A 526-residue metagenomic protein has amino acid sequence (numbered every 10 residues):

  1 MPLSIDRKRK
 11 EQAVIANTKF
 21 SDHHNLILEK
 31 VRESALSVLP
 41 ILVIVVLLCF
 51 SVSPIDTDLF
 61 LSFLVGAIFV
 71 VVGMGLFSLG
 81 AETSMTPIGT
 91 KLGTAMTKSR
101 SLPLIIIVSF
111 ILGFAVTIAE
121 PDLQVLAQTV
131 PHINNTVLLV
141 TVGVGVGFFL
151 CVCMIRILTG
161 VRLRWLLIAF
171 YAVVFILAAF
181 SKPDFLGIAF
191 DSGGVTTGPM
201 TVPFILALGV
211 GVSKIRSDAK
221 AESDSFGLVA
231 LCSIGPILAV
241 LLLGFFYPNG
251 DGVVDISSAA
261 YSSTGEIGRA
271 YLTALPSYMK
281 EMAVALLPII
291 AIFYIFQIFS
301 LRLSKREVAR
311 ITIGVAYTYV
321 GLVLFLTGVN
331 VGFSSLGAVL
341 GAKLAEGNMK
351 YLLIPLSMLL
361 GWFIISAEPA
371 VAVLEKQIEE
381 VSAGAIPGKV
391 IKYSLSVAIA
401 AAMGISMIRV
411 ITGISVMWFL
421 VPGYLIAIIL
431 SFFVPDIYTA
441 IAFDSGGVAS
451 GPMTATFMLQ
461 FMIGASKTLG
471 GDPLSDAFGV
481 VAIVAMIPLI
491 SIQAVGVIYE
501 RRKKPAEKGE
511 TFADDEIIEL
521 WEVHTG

Functional and structural regions predicted by a protein language model:
M1-S34, V38, G89-L102, S217-L228 (+6 more regions): Intrinsically disordered, low-complexity non-transmembrane regions of multi-pass membrane transporters
P2-E11, C153-I168, D184, I188 (+5 more regions): Juxtamembrane and boundary regions of transmembrane helices in multi-pass small-molecule transporters and channels
E29-S37, L61-A67, A95-P103, L163-I168 (+3 more regions): Alpha-helical transmembrane segments and their helix-start/interface "positive-inside/aromatic belt" motifs in integral
S37-V52, G66-L76, V108-A115, G145-R156 (+10 more regions): Hydrophobic core segments of alpha-helical transmembrane domains in multi-pass membrane transport and ion-translocation
L47-L61, A81-G89, A115-V130, F149-G160 (+11 more regions): Transmembrane helix-loop junctions in multi-pass membrane proteins
L61-S62, G80, A127-L139, I157-A172 (+7 more regions): Transmembrane helix-loop boundary segments of multi-pass membrane transporters
S62-V65, A259-A370: Transmembrane helical segments that form the transport core of multi-pass membrane transport proteins
G93-A95, L102-V173, K350-S431: Helix-loop-helix junctions within the multi-pass membrane cores of secondary transporters/permeases
